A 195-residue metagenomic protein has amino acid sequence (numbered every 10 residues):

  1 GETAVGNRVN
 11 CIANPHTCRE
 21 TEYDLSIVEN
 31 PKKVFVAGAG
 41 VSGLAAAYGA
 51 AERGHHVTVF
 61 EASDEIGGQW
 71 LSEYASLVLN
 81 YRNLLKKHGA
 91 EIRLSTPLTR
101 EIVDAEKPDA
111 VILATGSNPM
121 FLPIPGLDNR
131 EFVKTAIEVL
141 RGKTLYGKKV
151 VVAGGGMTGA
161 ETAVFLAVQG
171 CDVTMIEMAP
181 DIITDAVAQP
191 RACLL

Functional and structural regions predicted by a protein language model:
G1-P31: Cysteine-cluster motifs in flexible loop/terminal segments that predominantly coordinate metals
V5-V9, T115-E131: Positively charged, proline/Ser/Thr-rich regional signature most characteristic of the Rhodanese/CDC25-like
H16-T21, E91-P97, R130-E138: Short gly/ser/thr-rich secondary-structure transition/capping motifs
P31-A62, L94-K107, T115-I124, I137-V187: Rossmann-like dinucleotide/flavin-binding elements
E65: Conserved sequence/active-site signature of Rossmann-fold short-chain dehydrogenase/reductase
G68: Radical SAM [4Fe-4S] cluster-binding motif and immediate context
L71-E106, A186-L195: N-terminal Rossmann-like dinucleotide/flavin-binding domain of flavoprotein oxidoreductases that bind FAD/FMN
I112: N-terminal Rossmann-like NAD(P) cofactor-binding module of classical short-chain dehydrogenase/reductase
